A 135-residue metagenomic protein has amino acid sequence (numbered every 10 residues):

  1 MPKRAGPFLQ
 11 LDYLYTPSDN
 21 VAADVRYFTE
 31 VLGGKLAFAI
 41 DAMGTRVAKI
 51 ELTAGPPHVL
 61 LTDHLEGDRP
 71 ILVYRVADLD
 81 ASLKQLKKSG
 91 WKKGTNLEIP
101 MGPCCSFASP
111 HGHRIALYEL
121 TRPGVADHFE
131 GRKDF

Functional and structural regions predicted by a protein language model:
M1-V25, P70-L72, T121-F135: N-terminal beta-strand motif that seeds the catalytic metal site of vicinal oxygen chelate
L9, T45, G67, P100-G102: Loop/turn position at the start of each blade in beta-propeller repeats
Y15, K35-A42, N96-E98, R122-H128: Conserved catalytic-core motifs of GNAT/GCN5-like acyltransferases
N20-A22, L72-R114, E119: Vicinal oxygen chelate
E30-L36, G90-K92: Conserved acetyl-CoA-binding loop of GNAT-fold acetyltransferases
K35-P70, R114-T121: Conserved short beta-strand elements that form part of the metal-binding/catalytic scaffold of enzyme active sites
T45-V47, P103-C105, E130: Short secondary-structure boundary/hinge segments and terminal tails
